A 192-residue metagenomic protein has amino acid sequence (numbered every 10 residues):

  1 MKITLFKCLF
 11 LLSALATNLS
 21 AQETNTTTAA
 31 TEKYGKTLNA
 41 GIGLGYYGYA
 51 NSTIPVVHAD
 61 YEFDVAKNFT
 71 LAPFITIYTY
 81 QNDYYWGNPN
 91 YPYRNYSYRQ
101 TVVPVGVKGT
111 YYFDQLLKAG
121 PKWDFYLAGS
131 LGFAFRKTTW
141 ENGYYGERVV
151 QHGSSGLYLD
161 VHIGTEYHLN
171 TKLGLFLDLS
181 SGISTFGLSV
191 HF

Functional and structural regions predicted by a protein language model:
M1-Y34: Cleavable N-terminal export/targeting peptides
A21-V65, S181, S189-H191: Short glycine/proline- and aromatic-enriched beta-strand/turn motifs that initiate or cap beta-hairpins
Q22-G35, K67-N68, D114-D124, L169-K172: Short loop/turn motifs that connect adjacent beta-strands in outer-membrane beta-barrel proteins
Y34-L38, N51-V57, R99-V105, W123 (+2 more regions): Residues that define the transmembrane beta-barrel architecture of outer-membrane proteins
K36-G48, L71-Y78, L169-G182: Transmembrane beta-strand segments that form the barrel wall of outer-membrane beta-barrel proteins
L44-Y46, P55-E141, F192: Gram-negative (and chloroplast) outer-membrane scaffold detector with strong preference for beta-barrel transmembrane
G45-A50, R94-Y98, R148-G153, L175: Outer-membrane beta-barrel domain signature
D114-P121, A134, V150-F192: Gram-negative outer-membrane beta-barrel domains
